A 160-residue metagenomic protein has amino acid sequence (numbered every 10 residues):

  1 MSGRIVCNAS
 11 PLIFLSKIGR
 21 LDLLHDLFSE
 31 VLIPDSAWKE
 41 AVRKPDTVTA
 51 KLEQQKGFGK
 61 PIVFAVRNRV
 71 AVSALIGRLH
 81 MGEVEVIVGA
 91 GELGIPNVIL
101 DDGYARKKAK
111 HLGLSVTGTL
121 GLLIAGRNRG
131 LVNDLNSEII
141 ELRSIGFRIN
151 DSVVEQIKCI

Functional and structural regions predicted by a protein language model:
M1, I13, R127, R143: Generic anion/oxyanion-binding catalytic loop in active/binding sites
S2-P96, G103, L112-L114, S137 (+3 more regions): Active-site-proximal, substrate-binding regions of enzyme catalytic domains and RNA-binding/basic surfaces
P11, S36-W38, L120-N128: Short, acidic/turn-prone active-site loops that include or flank metal/cofactor- and phosphate-binding residues
G19, G82, G118-G121, G130 (+1 more regions): Glycine-centered flexibility sites
I99, G113, T117, R129-N133: Short, well-ordered coil↔helix boundary/capping segments
G103, K110, T119-L122, R127 (+1 more regions): Internal alpha/beta core interface subdomains
N128-I160: Long, charged alpha-helical interface segments
